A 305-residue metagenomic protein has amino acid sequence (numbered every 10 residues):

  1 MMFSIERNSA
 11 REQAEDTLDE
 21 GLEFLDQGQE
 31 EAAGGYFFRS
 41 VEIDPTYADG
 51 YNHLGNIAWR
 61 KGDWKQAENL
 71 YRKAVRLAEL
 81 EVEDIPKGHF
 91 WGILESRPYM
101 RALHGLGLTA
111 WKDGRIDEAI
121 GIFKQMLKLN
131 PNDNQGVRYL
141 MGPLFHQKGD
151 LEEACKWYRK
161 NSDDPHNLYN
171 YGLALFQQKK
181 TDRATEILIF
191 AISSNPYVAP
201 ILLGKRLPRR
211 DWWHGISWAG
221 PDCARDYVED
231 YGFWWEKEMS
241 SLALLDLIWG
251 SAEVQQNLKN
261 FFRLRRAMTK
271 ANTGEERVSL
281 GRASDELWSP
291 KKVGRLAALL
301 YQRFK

Functional and structural regions predicted by a protein language model:
A10-R39, I43, G105-K112: Alpha-helical segment of the N-proximal tetratricopeptide repeat
G50, D84, A102, G136-V137 (+2 more regions): TPR alpha-solenoid repeat register
E68-L80, K124-P131, R159-P165, F176-P200: TPR/TPR-like (Sel1-like) alpha-helical repeat modules
L175-K305: Long, ordered, amphipathic alpha-helical scaffolds
